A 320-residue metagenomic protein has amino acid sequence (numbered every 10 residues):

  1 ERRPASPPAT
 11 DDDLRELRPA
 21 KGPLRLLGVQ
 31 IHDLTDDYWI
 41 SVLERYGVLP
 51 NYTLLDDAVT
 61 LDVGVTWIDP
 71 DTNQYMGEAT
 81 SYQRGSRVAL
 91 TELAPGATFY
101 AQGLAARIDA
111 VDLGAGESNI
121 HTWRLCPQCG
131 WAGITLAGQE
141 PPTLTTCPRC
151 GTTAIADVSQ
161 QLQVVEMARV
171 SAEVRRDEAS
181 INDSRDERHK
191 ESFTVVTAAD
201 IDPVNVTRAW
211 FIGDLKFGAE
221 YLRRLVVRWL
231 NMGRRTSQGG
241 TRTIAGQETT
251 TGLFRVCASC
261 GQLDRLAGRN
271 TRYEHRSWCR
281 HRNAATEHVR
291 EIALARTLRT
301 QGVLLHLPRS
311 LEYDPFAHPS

Functional and structural regions predicted by a protein language model:
E1-G103, D109-D112, E117, Q139-S320: Extended, highly charged accessory segments
L125-P127, P148: Cys/His/Pro-rich metal-binding microdomains
Q128-G133: Phosphate/diphosphate-binding loops
